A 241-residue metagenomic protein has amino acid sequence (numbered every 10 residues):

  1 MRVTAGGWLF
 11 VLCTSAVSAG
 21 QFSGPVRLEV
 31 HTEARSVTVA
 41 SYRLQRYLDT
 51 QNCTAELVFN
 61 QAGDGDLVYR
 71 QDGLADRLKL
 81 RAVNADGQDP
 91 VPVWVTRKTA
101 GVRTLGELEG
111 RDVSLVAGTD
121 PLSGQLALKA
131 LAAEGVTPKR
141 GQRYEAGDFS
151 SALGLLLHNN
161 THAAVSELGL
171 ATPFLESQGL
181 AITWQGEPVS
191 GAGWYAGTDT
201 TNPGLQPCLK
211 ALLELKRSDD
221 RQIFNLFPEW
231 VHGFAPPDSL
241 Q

Functional and structural regions predicted by a protein language model:
M1-D64, R217-Q241: N-terminal hydrophobic or amphipathic helices and topogenic motifs
F22-H31, G87-T96, E176-R217, Q222-Q241: Periplasmic-binding protein-like
P25-Y47, V91-G147, A152-L153, G169 (+3 more regions): Bilobed "Venus flytrap"/periplasmic-binding protein-like clamshell domains and structurally analogous long
T50-Q61, P138-F149, W184: Short beta-strand-to-loop elements that line the ligand-binding cleft of bilobed periplasmic-binding protein-like
V58, F149-L155, T161: Short, hydrophobic alpha-helical packing/hinge segments within bilobed ligand-binding/sensory domains
V58-E107: Acidic, polar ligand-binding/catalytic clefts
D64-L78, L155-P188: A ligand-binding cleft/hinge motif common to bilobed small-molecule-binding domains
